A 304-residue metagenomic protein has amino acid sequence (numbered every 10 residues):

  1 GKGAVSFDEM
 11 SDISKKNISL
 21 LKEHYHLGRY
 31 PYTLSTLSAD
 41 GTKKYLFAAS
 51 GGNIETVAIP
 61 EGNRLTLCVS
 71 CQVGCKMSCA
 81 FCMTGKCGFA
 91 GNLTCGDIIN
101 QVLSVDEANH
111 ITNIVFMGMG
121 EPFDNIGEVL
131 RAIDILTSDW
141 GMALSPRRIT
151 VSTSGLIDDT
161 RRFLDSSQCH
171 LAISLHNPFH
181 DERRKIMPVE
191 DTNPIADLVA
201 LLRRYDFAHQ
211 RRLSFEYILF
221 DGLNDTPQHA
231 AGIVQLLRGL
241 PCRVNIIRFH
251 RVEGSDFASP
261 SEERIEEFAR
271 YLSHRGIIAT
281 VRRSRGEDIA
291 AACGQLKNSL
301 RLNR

Functional and structural regions predicted by a protein language model:
G1-G52, R203-R211, L219-R304: Auxiliary Fe-S-binding modules of radical SAM enzymes
S35-S38, S70-C71, S152, S174: Short linear Ser/Thr-Pro motifs
K43, I54, L65-V69, M77 (+1 more regions): Generic beta-strand structural signal
G52-A58: A short loop-to-beta-strand scaffold at the N-terminal edge of the catalytic core in hydrolase folds
A58-I59, E128: Residue-level structural signal for beta-strand termini and adjacent loop
P60-D97, S104: Canonical Radical SAM [4Fe-4S] cluster-binding loop centered on the CxxxCxxC motif and its immediate flanking residues
D97, Q101, R131-A132: Alpha-helical scaffold elements adjacent to nucleotide-binding pockets in ATP/GTP-utilizing enzyme cores
D106-N113, G118-T280: Conserved AdoMet/S-adenosylmethionine-binding subsite of the radical SAM
